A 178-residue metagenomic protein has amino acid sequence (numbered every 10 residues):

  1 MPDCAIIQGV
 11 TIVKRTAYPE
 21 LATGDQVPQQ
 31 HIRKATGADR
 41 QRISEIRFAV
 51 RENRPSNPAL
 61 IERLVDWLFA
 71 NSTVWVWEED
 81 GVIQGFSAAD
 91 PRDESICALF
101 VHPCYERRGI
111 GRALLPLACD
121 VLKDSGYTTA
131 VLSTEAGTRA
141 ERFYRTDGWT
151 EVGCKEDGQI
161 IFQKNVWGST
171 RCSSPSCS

Functional and structural regions predicted by a protein language model:
P2-A38, G168-S178: Conserved N-terminal entry element of GNAT/NAT acetyltransferase domains
Q30, K34-C104, L115-P116, V121 (+1 more regions): Acetyl-CoA-dependent GNAT
E78-D80, K164-W167: Active-site beta-strand termini and strand-to-loop segments that position acidic
H102-R108, A136: Active-site acidic-Proline motif in GNAT/NAT acetyltransferases
L115, G137-A140, D157-F162: Short glycine/proline-centered loop/turn elements that form peptide/ligand docking sites
L122-E135: Conserved GNAT acetyl-CoA-binding A-motif
V131-S133, R145, T150-K164: Conserved catalytic-core motifs of GNAT/GCN5-like acyltransferases
